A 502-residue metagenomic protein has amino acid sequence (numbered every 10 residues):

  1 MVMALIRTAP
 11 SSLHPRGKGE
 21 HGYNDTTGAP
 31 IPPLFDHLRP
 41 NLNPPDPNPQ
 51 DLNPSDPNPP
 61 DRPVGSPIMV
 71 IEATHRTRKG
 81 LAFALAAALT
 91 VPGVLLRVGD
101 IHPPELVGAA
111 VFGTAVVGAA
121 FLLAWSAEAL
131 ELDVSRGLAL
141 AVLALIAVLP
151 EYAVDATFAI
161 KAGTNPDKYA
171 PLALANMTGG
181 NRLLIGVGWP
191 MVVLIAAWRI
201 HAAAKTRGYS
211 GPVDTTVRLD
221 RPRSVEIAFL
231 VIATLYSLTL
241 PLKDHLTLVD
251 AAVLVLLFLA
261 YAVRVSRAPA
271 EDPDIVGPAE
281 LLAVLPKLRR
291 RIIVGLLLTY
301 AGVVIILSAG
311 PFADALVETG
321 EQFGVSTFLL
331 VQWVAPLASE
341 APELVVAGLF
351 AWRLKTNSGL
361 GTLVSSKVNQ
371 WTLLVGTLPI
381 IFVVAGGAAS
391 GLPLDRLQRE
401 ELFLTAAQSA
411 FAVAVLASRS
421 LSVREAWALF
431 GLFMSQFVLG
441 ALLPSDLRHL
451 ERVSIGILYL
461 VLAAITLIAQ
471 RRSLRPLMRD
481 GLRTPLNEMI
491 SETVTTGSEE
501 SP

Functional and structural regions predicted by a protein language model:
M1-G17, D25: Extreme N-terminal basic, low-complexity initiation segments that serve as generic localization/processing leaders
M1-I6, I31, F35, V64 (+1 more regions): Short hydrophobic transmembrane-like helices used for membrane targeting/insertion
R7-T8, T26-P33, H37, P47 (+3 more regions): N-terminal functional modules and adjacent low-complexity/disordered segments of proteins
T8, S12-L13, P30-P33, N48 (+3 more regions): Short intrinsically disordered, low-complexity segments
S11, R16, L34-D36, T327 (+2 more regions): Hydrophobic alpha-helical elements and their junctions with loops/disorder across both membrane and soluble proteins
H14, G19, N24, I31 (+1 more regions): Asparagine/serine/threonine-enriched low-complexity, disordered tracts, especially those forming N-linked glycosylation
D61-P502: Hydrophobic alpha-helical segments, chiefly the membrane-spanning helices and signal/signal-anchor peptides
